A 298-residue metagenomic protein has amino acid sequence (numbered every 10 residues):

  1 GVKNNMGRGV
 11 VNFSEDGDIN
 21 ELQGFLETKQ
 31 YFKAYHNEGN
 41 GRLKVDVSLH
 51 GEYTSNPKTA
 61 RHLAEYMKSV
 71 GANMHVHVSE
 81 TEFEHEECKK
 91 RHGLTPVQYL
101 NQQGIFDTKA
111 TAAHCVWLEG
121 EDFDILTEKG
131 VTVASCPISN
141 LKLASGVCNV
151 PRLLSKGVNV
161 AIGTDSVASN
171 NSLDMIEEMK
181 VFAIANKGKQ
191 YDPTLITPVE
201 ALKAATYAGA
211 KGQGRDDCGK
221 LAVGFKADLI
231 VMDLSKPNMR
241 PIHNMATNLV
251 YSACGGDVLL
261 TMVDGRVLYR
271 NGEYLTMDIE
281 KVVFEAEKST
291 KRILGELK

Functional and structural regions predicted by a protein language model:
G1-V116: Metal-coordinating catalytic core of metallo-dependent amide/deamination hydrolases
G9-N12, E80, P137-L141, S166-A168: Short, acidic/turn-prone active-site loops that include or flank metal/cofactor- and phosphate-binding residues
V47, H77, L100, A112 (+7 more regions): Conserved, mostly hydrophobic/aromatic
R61, E65, Q98, F123-D124 (+3 more regions): Alpha-helical segments flanking ligand/cofactor-binding loops in enzyme cores
E82-L94, D122-T127, A144-L153, N170-K187: Histidine/acidic-residue-rich catalytic or RNA/ligand-binding cores of hydrolases and nuclease-related proteins
Q102-K109, P151-K236, S252-A253: His/Asp/Glu-enriched, well-ordered alpha-helical/loop segment that forms or immediately abuts the divalent-metal
G120-E121, T127-V158, I162-T164: A conserved active-site cap/scaffold subdomain adjacent to cofactor or substrate pockets
K203-K298: Active-site microenvironment of metallo-dependent hydrolases
